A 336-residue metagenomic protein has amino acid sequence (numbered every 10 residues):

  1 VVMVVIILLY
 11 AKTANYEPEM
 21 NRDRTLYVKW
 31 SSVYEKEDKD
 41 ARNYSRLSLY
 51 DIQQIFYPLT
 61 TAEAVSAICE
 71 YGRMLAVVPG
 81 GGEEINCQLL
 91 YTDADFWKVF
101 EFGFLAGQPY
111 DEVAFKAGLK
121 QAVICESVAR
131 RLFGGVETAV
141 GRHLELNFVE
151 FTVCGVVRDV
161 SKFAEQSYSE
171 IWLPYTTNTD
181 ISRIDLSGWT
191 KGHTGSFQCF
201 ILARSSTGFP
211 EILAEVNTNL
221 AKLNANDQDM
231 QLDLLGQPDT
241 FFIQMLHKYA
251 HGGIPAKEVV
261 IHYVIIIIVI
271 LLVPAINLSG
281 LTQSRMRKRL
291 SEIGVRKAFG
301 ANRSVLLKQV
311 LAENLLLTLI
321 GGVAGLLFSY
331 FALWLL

Functional and structural regions predicted by a protein language model:
V1, K12, V28-W30, I55 (+10 more regions): Generic structural signal for small/hydrophobic residues in well-ordered secondary structure, especially within
V1-N15, G253-S291, L319: Hydrophobic alpha-helical transmembrane segments of multi-pass inner-membrane transport and secretion
I6-Y10, E126, Y330, W334: Transmembrane alpha-helix boundary and packing residues in multipass membrane permease domains and related
L8-L9, T13-L75, E83, G195-Q198 (+1 more regions): Membrane-proximal extracellular/periplasmic loop immediately following the first transmembrane helix
S48-P109, D229-L235: Short amphipathic beta-strand/extended segments in non-transmembrane regions
D93-P109, A122-G252: Mid-to-C-terminal secondary-structure elements that act as membrane-proximal/extracytoplasmic interface segments
G118-K120: A gly/proline- and charged-residue-enriched helix-loop-helix capping module
S291-L336: Transmembrane alpha-helical interface segments in multi-pass membrane proteins
